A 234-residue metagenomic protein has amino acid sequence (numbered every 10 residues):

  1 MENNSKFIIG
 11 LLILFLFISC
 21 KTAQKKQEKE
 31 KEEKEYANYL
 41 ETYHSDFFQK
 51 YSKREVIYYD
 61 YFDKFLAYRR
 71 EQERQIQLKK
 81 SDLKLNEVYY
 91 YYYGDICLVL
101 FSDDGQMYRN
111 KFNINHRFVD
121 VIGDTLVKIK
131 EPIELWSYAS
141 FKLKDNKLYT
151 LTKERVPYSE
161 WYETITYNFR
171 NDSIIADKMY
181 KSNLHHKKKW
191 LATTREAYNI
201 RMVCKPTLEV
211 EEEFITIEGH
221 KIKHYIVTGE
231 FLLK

Functional and structural regions predicted by a protein language model:
M1-I8: Bacterial N-terminal signal peptides that target proteins for export
I13: Internal, well-ordered alpha/beta segment that forms a basic, Gly-enriched binding/recognition surface
L16-S19: C-terminal motif of bacterial Sec signal peptides marking the signal peptidase cleavage site
K21-S140, K144, Y149-K234: Lipid interaction determinants
